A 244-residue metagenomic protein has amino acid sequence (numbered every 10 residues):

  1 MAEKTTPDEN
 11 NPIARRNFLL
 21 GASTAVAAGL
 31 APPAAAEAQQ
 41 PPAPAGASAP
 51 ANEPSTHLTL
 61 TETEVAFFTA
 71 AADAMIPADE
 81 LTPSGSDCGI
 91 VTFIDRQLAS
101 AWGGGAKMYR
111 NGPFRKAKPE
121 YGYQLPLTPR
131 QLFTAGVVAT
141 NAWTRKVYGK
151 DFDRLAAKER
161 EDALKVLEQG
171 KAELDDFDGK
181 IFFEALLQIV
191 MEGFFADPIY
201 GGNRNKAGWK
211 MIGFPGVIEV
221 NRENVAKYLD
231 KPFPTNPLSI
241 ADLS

Functional and structural regions predicted by a protein language model:
A2-D8, N52-P54, T63-A70, P77 (+1 more regions): Mature-region segments of soluble proteins
T5-V26: N-terminal secretory signal peptides and thylakoid transit peptides that target proteins across membranes
A22, T59-E62: Acidic, low-complexity proline/glycine-rich segments
G29, Q40-P42: Nucleic-acid modification enzymes, centered on SAM-dependent nucleic-acid methyltransferases
A36-A38: Boundary at the C-terminal end of the N-terminal hydrophobic targeting segment
A43-E53: N-terminal pre-domain segments of enzymes
